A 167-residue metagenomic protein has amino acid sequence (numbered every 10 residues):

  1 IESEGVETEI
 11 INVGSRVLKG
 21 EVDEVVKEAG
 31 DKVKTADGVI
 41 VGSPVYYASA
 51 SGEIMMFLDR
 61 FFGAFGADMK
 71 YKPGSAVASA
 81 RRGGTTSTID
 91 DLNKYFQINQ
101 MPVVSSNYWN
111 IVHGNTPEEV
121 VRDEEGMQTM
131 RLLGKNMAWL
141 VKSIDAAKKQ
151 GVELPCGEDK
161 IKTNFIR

Functional and structural regions predicted by a protein language model:
I1-G66, V121-R167: N-terminal beta1-alpha1-beta2 submodule of the flavodoxin-like/Rossmannoid cofactor-binding fold
M69-H113, P117-R131: Short, glycine-/small-residue-rich phosphate/pyrophosphate-handling segment
